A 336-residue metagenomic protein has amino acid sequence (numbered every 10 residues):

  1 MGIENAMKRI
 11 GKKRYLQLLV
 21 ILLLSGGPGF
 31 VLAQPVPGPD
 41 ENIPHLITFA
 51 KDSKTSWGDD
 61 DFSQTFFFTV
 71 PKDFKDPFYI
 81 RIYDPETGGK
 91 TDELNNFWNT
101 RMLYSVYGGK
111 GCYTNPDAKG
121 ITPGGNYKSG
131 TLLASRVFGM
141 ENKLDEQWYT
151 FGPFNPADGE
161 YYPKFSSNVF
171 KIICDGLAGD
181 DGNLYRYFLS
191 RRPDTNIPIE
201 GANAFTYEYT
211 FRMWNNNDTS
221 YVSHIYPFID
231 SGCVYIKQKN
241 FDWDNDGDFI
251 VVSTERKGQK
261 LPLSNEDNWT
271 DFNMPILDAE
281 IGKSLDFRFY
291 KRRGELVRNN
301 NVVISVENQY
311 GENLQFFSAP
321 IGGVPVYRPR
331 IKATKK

Functional and structural regions predicted by a protein language model:
N5-L18: Bacterial N-terminal signal peptides that target proteins for export
Q17-G27: Bacterial N-terminal signal peptides
G29-A33: Sec/Tat signal peptide C-region and signal peptidase I cleavage site
Q34-G58: N-terminal leader/pro-regions and domain N-caps
Q34-I43, F66, L94-W98, M102-C112 (+2 more regions): C-terminal edge strands of extracellular/lumenal beta-sandwich accessory domains
D61, K72-Y79, I229-V234: Extended extracellular/luminal ectodomain segments enriched in beta-structured repeat modules
T65-F68, K72-Y127: Post-signal peptide N-terminal segment of secreted/secretory-pathway proteins
S129-S166, T270-E295: Beta-sandwich interaction modules
